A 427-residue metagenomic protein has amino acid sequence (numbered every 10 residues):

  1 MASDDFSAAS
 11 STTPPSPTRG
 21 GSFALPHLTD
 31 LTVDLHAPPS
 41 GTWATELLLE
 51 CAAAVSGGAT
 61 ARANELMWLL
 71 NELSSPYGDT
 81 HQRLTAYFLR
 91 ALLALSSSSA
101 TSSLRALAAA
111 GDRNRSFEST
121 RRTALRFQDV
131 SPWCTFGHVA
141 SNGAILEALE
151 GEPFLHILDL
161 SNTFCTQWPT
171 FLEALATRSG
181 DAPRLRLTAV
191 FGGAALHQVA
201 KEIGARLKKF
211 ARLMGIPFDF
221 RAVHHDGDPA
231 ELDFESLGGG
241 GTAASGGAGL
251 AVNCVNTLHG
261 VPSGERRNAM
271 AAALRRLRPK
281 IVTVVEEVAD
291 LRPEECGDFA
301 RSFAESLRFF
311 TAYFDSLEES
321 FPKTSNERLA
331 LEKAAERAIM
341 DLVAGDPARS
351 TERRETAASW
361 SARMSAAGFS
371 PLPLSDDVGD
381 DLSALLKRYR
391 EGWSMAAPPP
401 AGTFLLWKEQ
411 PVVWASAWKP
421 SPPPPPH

Functional and structural regions predicted by a protein language model:
M1-H427: Long, compositionally biased intrinsically disordered terminal regions
